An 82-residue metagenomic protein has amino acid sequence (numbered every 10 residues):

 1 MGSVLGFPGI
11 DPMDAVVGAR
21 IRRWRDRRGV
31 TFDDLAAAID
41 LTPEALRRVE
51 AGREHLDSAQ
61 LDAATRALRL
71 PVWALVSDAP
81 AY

Functional and structural regions predicted by a protein language model:
G2-R27: A short, Lys/Arg-rich alpha-helix, primarily the initiator
G2-V4, V76-Y82: Short, charged recognition helix plus adjacent turn of helix-turn-helix-like nucleic-acid-binding domains
V17, R28, T42, D57: Flexible coil/turn residues that form the inter-helical turn or adjacent wing/linker of helix-turn-helix
A19-A38, A63: Short basic helix-loop element that most often maps to the first helix and adjoining turn of HTH DNA-binding modules
I21, L35-A36, L46-V49, L75: Conserved hydrophobic/aromatic packing and binding residues within compact polymer-binding modules
D40-L56: Recognition helix of helix-turn-helix/homeodomain-like DNA-binding domains that insert into the DNA major groove
D57-A74: DNA major-groove recognition helix of helix-turn-helix/homeodomain DNA-binding modules
